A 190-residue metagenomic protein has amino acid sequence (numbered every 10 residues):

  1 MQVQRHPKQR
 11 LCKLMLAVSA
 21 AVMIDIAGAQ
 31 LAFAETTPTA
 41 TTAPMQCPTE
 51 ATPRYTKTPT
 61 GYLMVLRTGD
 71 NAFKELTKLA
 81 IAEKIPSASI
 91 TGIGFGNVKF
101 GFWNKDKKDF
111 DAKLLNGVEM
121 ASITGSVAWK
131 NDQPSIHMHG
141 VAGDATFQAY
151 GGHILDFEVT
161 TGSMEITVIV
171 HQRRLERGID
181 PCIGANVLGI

Functional and structural regions predicted by a protein language model:
M1-R10: N-terminal secretory signal peptides that target proteins for export/translocation
V3, M15, I24-I26: Short hydrophobic transmembrane-like helices used for membrane targeting/insertion
R10-V22: Sec-dependent N-terminal signal peptides
A21-L31: C-terminal segment of classical bacterial N-terminal signal peptides
E35-L63, R67-D70, K74-E83, S87-T91 (+2 more regions): N-terminal intrinsically disordered, cationic/polar leader segments that include organellar targeting peptides
